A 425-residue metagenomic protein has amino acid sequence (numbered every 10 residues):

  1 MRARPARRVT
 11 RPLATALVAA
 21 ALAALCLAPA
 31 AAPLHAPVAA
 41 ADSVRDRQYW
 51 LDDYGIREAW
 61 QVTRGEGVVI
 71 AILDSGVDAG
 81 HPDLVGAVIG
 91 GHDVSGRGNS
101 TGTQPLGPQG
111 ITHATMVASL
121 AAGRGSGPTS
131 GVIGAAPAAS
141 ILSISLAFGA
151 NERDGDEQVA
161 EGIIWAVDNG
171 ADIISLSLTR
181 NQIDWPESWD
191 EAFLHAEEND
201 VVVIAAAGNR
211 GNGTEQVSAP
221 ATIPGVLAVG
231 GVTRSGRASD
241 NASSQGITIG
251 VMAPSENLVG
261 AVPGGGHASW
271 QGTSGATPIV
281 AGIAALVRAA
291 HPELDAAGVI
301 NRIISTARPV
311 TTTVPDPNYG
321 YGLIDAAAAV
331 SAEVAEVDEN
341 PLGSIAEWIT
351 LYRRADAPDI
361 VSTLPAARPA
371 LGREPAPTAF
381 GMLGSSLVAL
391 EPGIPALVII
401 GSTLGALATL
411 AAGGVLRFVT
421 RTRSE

Functional and structural regions predicted by a protein language model:
R2, T15-A20, A24-G67, P82-D83: Protease zymogen maturation seam
A39-V77, T350-I360, P369-V388: Extracytoplasmic low-complexity, Pro/Thr/Ser/Ala/Gly-rich segments that lie immediately after a secretion/anchoring
W60-I70, V77-G90, Q104-G155, S244-T248 (+1 more regions): Subtilisin-like serine protease catalytic core
E66-V69, P137-I141, D168-I174, E198-V203 (+2 more regions): Loop/turn elements at helix/coil->beta-strand transitions in domains of secreted/extracellular proteins
A147-A219, G266-A268: Substrate-binding/access-modulating region of protease and related hydrolase catalytic domains
S175, D240, E293-A396: C-terminal subdomain of the subtilisin-like protease fold in secreted/lumenal serine endopeptidases
A221-A289: Extracellular S/T/G-rich loop segment that most often corresponds to the catalytic His/Ser-adjacent loop
L397-E425: C-terminal membrane-anchoring or membrane-association module
